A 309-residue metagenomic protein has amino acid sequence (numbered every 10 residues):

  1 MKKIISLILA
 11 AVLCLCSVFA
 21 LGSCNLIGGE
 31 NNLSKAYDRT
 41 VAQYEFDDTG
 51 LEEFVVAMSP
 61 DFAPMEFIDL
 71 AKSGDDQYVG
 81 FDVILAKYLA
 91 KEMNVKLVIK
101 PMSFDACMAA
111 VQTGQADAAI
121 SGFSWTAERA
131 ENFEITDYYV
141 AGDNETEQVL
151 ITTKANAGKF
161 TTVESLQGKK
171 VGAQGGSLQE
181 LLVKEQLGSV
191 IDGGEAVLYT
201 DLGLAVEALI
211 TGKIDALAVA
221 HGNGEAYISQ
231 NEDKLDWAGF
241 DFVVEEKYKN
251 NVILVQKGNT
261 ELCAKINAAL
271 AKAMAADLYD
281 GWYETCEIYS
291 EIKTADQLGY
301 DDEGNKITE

Functional and structural regions predicted by a protein language model:
A20-S23: C-terminal motif of bacterial Sec signal peptides marking the signal peptidase cleavage site
N25-K35, V83-E92, K154-F160, K169-K170 (+3 more regions): Extended ligand-binding regions for polar small-molecule ligands
L26, N32-F123: Extracytoplasmic small-molecule ligand-binding "clamshell" domains of the periplasmic binding protein/Venus flytrap
L26-A36, E45-F46, L178-V197, D236-W237 (+1 more regions): Ligand-binding clefts/hinges and TM-proximal coupling segments of bilobed small-molecule sensing domains
P60, A141-K154, H221, S229-A268 (+1 more regions): Periplasmic-binding protein-like
P60-A63, D75-K91, F123, E145-V206 (+2 more regions): Bilobed "Venus flytrap"/periplasmic-binding protein-like clamshell domains and structurally analogous long
K96-S165, F242: Acidic, polar ligand-binding/catalytic clefts
A106, Q112, G122-N132, L182-L187 (+3 more regions): A ligand-binding cleft/hinge motif common to bilobed small-molecule-binding domains
